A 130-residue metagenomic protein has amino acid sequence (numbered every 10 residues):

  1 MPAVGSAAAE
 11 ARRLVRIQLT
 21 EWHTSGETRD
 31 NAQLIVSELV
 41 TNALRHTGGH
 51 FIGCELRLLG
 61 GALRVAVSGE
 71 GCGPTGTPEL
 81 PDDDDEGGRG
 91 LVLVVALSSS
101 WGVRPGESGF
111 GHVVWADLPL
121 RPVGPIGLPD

Functional and structural regions predicted by a protein language model:
M1-E10: STAS-typified acidic loop motif
V4, E21, S25, D82-D84: Alpha-helix initiation/capping motif
R13-S37: Conserved short strand/loop->alpha-helix "switch" segment adjacent to the catalytic nucleotide/phosphoryl-transfer site
L44-D130: Conserved beta-strand-loop-beta-strand hairpin that lines the nucleotide-binding pocket of ATP/GTP-utilizing enzymes
